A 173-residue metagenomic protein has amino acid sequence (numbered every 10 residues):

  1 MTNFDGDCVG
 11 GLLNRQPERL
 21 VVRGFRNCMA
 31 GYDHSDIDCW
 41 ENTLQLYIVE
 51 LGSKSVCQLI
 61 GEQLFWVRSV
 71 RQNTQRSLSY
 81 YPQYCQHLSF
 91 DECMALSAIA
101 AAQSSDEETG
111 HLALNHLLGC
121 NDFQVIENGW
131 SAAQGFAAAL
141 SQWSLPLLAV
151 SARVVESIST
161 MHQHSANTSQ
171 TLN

Functional and structural regions predicted by a protein language model:
M1-N173: Polar/charged low-complexity regulatory segments
